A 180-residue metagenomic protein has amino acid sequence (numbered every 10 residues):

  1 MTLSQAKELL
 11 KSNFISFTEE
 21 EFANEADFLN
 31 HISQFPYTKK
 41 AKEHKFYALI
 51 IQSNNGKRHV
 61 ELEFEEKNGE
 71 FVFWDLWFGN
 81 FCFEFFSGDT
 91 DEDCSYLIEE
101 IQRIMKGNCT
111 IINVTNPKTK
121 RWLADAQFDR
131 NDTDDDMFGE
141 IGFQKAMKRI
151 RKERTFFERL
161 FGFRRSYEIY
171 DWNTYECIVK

Functional and structural regions predicted by a protein language model:
M1-F46, D134-K180: Negatively charged, low-complexity tracts enriched in Asp/Glu with abundant Ser/Thr
F22, A26, T90-E92, N113 (+1 more regions): Generic preference for flexible, low-structure residues
Y37-A41, V60-N68, I112-K118: Short linear motifs in intrinsically disordered
A48-Y96, G139-K180: Intrinsically disordered, low-complexity regulatory segments enriched in Ser/Thr/Pro and charged residues
E66-V72, K106-G107, R130-T133: Short, solvent-exposed coil/turn segments at beta-strand boundaries
C82, W122, D132-D136: Short, solvent-exposed loop/turn motifs
I98-T115: Acidic, metal/cofactor-coordinating or nucleic-acid-engaging core segments within structured domains
T110-R130: Intrinsically disordered, low-complexity charged/polar segments
